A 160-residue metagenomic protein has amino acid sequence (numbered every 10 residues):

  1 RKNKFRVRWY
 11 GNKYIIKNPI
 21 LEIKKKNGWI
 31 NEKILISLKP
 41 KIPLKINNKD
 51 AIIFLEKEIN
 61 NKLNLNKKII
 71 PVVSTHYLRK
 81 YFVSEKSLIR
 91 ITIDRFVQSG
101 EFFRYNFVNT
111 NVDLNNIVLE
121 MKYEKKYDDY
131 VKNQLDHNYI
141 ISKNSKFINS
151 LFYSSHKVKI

Functional and structural regions predicted by a protein language model:
R1-I160: Phosphate-end processing signature that detects enzymes handling 5′-triphosphorylated RNA and polyphosphate
